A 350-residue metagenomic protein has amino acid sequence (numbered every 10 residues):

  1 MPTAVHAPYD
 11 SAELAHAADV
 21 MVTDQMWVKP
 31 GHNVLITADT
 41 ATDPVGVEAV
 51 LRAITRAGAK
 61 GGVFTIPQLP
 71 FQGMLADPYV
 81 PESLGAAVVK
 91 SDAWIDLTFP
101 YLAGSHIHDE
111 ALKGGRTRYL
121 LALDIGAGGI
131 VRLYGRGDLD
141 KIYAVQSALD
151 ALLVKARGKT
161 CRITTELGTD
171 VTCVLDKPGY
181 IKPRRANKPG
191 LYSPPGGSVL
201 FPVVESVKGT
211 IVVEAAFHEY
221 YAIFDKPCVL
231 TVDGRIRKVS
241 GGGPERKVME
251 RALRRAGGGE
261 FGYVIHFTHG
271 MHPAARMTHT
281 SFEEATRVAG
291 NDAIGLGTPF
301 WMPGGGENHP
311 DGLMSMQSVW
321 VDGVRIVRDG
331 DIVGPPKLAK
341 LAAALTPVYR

Functional and structural regions predicted by a protein language model:
M1, M21, M26, M74 (+5 more regions): Detector for methionine-enriched segments
M1-D225, D233, K247, G258 (+2 more regions): Active-site bordering "gate/hinge" segments that shape substrate access to catalytic or cofactor-binding pockets
A38, V213-A215, V232, S240-G243 (+3 more regions): Active-site proximal loops enriched in glycine and acidic residues that flank catalytic Cys/His/Asp and coordinate
D225-S240, V319: Active-site and channel-lining beta-strand-loop segments that bind or position nucleotide-derived/phosphorylated
K238-L296, F300-P303: Dual-mode signal for accessory low-complexity, basic/Gly-rich regions
H279-Y349: Internal helix-turn-beta structural module
